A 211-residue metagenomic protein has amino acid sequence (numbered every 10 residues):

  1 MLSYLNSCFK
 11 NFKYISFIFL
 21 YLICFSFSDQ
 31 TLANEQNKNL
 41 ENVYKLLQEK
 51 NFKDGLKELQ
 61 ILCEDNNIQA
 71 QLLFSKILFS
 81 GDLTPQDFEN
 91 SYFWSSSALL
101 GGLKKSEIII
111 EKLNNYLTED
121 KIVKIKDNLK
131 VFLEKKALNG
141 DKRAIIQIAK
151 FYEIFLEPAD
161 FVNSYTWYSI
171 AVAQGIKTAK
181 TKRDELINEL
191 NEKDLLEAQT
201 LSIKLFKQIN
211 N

Functional and structural regions predicted by a protein language model:
M1-N34: Classical Sec-dependent N-terminal signal peptides that target proteins to the secretory pathway
N37-D54, E58-I61, D65: Alpha-helical segment of the N-proximal tetratricopeptide repeat
E41-L46, L73-S80, I109-Y116, Q147-I154 (+1 more regions): Hydrophobic face of amphipathic alpha-helices that form TPR/SEL1-like repeat modules and related alpha-solenoid
Y44-Q48, Q60, I109-R143: Alpha-helical adaptor scaffolds
K50-D54, P85-W94, D120-V131, P158-N163 (+1 more regions): Structural signature of tandem alpha-helical TPR/SEL1-like repeats, specifically the intra-repeat loop/turn
K50-N51, E64-I68, S80-D82, G101-K104 (+7 more regions): Short helix-capping/linker turns of helical repeat alpha-solenoids
K124-N128, F132-N139, T178-N211: Terminal, low-structured helical/coil segments at or just beyond the last alpha-helical repeat
